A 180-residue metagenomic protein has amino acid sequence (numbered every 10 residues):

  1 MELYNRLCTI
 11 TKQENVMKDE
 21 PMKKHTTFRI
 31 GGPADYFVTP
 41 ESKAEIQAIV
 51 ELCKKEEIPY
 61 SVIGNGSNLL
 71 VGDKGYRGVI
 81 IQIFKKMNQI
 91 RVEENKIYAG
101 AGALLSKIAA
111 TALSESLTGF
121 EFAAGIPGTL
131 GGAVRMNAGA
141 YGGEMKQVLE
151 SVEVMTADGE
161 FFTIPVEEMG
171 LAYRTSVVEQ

Functional and structural regions predicted by a protein language model:
E2-L130: Anion-binding (especially nucleotide phosphate/pyrophosphate-binding) glycine-rich loop and adjoining beta-alpha core
M17-K18, K24-T27, L69, M155-T156 (+1 more regions): Phosphate/pyrophosphate- and phosphate-bearing ligand-binding catalytic cores of soluble enzymes
G32, V38-K43, L70-N88, R135-P165 (+1 more regions): Structural signature of FAD isoalloxazine-binding scaffolds in flavoprotein oxidoreductases
A110-T111, G132-M136, P165-E167, T175: A short secondary-structure junction signal
T118, V148, E167-M169: Short beta-strand or tight-loop elements that sit immediately N-terminal to catalytic metal-binding acidic residues
